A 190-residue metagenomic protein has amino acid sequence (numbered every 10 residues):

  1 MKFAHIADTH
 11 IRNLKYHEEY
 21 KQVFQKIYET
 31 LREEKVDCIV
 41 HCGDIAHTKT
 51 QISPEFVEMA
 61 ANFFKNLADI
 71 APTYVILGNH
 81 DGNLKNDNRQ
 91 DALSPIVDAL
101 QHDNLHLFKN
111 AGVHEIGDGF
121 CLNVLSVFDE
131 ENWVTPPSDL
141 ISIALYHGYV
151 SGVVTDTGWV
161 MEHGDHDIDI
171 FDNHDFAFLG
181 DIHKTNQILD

Functional and structural regions predicted by a protein language model:
M1-A4: Extreme N-terminal starter segment of soluble prokaryotic enzymes
A7-I11, D44-I45, N79-D81, S126-F128 (+2 more regions): Active-site metal-binding loops of divalent metal-dependent hydrolases
T9, N13-V113: Core catalytic region of metal-dependent phosphoesterases/phosphodiesterases, especially metallo-beta-lactamase-like
D37-I39, L140-S142, D175: Conserved acidic residues
P72, G119-C121, D175-F176: Short active-site oxyanion
T73, S142-A144, A177: Short, well-ordered beta-strand core segments
D81-G82, D87-D169: Conserved catalytic scaffold of divalent metal-dependent phosphoesterases
D156-D190: Conserved beta-sheet core of the metallophosphoesterase superfamily
